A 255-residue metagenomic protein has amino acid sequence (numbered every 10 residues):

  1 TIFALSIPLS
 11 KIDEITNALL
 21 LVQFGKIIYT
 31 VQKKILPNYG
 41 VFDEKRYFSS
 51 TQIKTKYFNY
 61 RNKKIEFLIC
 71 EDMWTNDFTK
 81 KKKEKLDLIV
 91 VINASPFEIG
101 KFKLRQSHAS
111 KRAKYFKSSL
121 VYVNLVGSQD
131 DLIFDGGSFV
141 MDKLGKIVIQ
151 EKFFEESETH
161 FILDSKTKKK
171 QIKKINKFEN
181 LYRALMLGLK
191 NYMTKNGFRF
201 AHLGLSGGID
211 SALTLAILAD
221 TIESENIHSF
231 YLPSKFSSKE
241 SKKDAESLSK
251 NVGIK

Functional and structural regions predicted by a protein language model:
T1-G204, L215-N226, Y231, E240 (+1 more regions): Enzyme catalytic cores with a strong preference for nitrogen-chemistry domains
G208: Conserved G/P- and acidic residue-centered "switch" motifs that form tight phosphate/ATP-binding loops in soluble
S211: Catalytic nucleophile loop
S234-K255: ATP-dependent adenylate-handling ligase core
